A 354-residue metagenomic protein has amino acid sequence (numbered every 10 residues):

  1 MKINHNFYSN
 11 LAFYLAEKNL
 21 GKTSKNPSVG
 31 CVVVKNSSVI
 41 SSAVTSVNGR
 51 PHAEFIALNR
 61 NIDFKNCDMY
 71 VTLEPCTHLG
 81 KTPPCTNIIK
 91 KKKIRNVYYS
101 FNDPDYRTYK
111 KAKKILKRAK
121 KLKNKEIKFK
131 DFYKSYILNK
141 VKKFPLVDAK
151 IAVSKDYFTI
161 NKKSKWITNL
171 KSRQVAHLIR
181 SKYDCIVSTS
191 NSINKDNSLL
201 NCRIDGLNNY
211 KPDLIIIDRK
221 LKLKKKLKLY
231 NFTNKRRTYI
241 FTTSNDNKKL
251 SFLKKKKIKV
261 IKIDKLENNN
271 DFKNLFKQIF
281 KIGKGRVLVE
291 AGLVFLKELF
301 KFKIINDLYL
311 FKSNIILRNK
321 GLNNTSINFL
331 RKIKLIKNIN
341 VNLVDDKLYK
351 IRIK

Functional and structural regions predicted by a protein language model:
K2-N4, Y8-S9, L15-N19, S24-N26 (+2 more regions): Enzymes that bind and transform nitrogen-containing heteroaromatic metabolites
I3, V33-K130, D213, F300: Zn2+-dependent cytidine deaminase-like catalytic core
G21-K25, Y98, K125-A152, F158: Proteins enriched for Cys/Gly/acidic motifs involved in redox and nucleic-acid/cofactor modification
T23-S37: N-terminal glycine-rich anion-binding loops that anchor highly charged ligand groups
K35, V141-K142, I353-K354: Active-site beta-strand termini and strand-to-loop segments that position acidic
H78-G80, D105-T108, L116, K130-Y133 (+3 more regions): Short, well-ordered, mixed-charge alpha-helical segments that flank or form enzyme active sites
C85, T108, A112-I115, K128-Y133 (+2 more regions): Internal, well-ordered alpha-helical segments in soluble enzyme and binding-protein domains
